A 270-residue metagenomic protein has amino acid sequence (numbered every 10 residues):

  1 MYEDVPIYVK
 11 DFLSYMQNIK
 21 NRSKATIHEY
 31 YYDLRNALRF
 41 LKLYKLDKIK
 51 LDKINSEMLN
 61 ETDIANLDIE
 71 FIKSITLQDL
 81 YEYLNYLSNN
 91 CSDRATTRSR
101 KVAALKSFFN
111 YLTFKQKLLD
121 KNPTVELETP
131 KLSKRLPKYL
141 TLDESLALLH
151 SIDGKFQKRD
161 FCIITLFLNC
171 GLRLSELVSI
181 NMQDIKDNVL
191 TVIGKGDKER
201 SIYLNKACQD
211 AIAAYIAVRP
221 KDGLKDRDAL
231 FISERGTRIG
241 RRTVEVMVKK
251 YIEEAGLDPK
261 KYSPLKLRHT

Functional and structural regions predicted by a protein language model:
M1-T270: Conserved catalytic core of the tyrosine transesterase superfamily
